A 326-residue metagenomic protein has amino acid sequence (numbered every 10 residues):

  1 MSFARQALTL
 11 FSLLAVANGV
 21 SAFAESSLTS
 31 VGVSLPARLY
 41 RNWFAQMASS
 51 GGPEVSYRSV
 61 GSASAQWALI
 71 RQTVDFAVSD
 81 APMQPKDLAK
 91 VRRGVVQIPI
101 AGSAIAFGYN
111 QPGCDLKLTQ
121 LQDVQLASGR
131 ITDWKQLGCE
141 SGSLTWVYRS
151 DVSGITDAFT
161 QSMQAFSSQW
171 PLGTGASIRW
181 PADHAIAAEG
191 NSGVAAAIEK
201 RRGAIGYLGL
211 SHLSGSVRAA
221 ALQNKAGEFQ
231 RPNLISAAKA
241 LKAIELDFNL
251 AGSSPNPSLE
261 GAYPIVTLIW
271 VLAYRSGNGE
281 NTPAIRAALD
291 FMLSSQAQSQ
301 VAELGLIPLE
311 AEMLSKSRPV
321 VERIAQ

Functional and structural regions predicted by a protein language model:
M1-T9: Bacterial N-terminal signal peptides that target proteins for export
L10-L14, V33: Hydrophobic alpha-helical membrane-embedded or membrane-associated segments
L14-A22: C-terminal segment of classical bacterial N-terminal signal peptides
F23-Q326: Flexible loop/hinge segments at secondary-structure junctions
